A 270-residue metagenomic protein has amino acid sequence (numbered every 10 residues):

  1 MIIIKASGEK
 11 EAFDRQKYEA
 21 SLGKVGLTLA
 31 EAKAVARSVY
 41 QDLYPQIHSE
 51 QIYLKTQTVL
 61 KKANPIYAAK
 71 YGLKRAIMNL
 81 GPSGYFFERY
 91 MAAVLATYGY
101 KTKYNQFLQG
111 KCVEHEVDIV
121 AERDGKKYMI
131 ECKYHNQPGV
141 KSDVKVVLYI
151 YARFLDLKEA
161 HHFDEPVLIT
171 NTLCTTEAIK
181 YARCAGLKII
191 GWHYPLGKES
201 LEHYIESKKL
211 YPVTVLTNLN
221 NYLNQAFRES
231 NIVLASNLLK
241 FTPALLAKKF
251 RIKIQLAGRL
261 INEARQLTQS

Functional and structural regions predicted by a protein language model:
M1-L80, F87: Long, C-terminal-biased catalytic regions of enzyme "large/alpha" subunits
S21, D42, V59, R153 (+4 more regions): Residues that form generic nucleotide/phosphate-binding pockets
L29, T56, L60-Y211, R228-E229: Intrinsically disordered, low-complexity Ser/Thr/Pro/Gly-rich regulatory segments
A34, F107, Y194, L239-K240 (+1 more regions): Proline- and acidic/polar-enriched loop/turn elements at helix boundaries
M91-V94, Y98, I205-S270: C-terminal extensions
